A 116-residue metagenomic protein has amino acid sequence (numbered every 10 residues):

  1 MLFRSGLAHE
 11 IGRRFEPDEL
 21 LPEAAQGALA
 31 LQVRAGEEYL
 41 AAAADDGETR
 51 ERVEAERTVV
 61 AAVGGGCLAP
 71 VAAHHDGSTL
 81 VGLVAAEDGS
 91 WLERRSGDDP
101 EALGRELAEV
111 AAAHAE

Functional and structural regions predicted by a protein language model:
M1-E116: Small-molecule-sensing regulatory modules
